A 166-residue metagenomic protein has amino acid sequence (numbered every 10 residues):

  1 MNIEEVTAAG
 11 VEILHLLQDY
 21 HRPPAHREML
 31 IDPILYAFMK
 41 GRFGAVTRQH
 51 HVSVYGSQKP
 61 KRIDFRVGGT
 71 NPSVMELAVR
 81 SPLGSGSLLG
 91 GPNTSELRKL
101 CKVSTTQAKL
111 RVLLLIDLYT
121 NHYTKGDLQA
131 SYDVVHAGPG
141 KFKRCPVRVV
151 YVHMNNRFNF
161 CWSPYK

Functional and structural regions predicted by a protein language model:
N2-V52: Acidic-basic catalytic patches of nuclease active cores, encompassing PD-(D/E)XK and other metal-cofactor nuclease
R22, G84-S87, H122-Y123: A generic structural signal for short coil/turn motifs at secondary-structure boundaries
H26, L30, I34, P60 (+1 more regions): Short, well-structured alpha-helical interface segments that form or flank functional binding sites
A45-V74: Active-site metal-binding core of divalent-cation-utilizing nuclease and nuclease-like domains
F65-G84, L100: Conserved catalytic cores of phosphodiester-cleaving nucleases, focusing on short active-site segments
P82-S104: Mg2+/Mn2+-dependent nuclease catalytic core
Q107-L110: A short helix->loop->beta-strand "cap" motif at the edges of active sites that frequently abuts
V112-K166: Domain-level recognition of nuclease-like catalytic cores that cleave nucleotide substrates
